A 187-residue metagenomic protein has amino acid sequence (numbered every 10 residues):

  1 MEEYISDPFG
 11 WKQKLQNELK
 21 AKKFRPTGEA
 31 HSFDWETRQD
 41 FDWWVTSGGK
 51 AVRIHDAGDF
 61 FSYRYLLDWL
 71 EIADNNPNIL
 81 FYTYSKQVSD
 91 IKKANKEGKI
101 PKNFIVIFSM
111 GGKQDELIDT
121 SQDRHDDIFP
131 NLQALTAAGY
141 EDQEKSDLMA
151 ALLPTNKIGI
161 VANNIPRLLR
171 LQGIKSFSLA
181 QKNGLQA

Functional and structural regions predicted by a protein language model:
M1-A187: Class I S-adenosyl-L-methionine
